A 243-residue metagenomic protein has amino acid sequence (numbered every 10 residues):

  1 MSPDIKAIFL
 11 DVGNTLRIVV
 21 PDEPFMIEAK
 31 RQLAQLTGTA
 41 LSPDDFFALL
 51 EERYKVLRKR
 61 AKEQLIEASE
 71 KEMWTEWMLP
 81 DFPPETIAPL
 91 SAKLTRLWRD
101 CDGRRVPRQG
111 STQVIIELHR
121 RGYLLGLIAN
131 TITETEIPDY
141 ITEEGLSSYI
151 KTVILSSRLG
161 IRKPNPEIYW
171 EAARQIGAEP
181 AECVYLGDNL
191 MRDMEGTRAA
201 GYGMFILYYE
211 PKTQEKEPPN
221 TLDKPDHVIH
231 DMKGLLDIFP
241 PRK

Functional and structural regions predicted by a protein language model:
M1-I8, I18-V20, L41-D44, T112 (+3 more regions): Asp-based, Mg2+/Mn2+-dependent phosphohydrolase catalytic module
S2-R121, E134: N-terminal helical cap/lid subdomain that shapes the substrate entry/recognition surface in HAD-like hydrolases
